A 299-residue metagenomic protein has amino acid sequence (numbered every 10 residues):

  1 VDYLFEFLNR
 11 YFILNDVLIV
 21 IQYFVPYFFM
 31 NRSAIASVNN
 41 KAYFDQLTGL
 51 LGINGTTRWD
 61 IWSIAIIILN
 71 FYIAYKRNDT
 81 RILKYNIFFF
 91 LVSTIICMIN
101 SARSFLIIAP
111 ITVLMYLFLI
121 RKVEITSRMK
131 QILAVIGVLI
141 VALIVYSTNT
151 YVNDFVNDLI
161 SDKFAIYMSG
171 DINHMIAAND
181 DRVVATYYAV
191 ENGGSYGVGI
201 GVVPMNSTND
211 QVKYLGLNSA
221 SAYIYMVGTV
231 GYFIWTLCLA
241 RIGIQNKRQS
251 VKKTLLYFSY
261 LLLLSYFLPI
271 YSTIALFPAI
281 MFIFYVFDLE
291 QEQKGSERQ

Functional and structural regions predicted by a protein language model:
V1-L159, V212-R298: Hydrophobic transmembrane helix bundles of membrane-integrated enzymes that assemble and modify cell-envelope
S33-I35, D162-V227: Long extracytoplasmic/lumenal interhelical loops at the membrane interface of multi-pass membrane proteins
